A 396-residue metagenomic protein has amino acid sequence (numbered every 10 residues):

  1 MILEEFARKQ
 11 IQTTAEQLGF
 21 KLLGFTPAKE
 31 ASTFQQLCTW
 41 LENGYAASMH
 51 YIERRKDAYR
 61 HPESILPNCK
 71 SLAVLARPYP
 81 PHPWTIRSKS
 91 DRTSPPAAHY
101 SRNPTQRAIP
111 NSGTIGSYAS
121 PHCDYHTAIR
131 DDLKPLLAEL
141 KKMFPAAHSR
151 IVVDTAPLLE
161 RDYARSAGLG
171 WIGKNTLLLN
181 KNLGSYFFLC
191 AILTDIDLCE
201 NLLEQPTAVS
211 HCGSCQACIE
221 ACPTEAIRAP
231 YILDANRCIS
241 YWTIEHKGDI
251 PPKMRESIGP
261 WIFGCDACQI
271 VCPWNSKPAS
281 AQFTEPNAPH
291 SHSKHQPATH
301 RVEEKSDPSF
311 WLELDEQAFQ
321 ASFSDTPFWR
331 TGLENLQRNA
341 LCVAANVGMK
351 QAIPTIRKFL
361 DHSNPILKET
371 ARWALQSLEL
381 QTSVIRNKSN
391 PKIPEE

Functional and structural regions predicted by a protein language model:
M1-S210, K392-E395: Auxiliary alpha/beta "docking" domains used to position bulky ligands
F20, A217-S240, K247, W261-P289 (+1 more regions): Iron-sulfur cluster-binding cysteine motifs and their immediate structural context in ferredoxin-like electron-transfer
H300-E334: Alpha-helical adaptor scaffolds
A318-S322, M349-L360, Q381-E396: Amphipathic alpha-helical scaffolding segments comprising HEAT/armadillo-like alpha-solenoid repeats
L333, S363-N364: Short inter-helical turns and helix N-cap capping residues of alpha-solenoid HEAT/ARM repeat scaffolds
L336, I366-K368: Positions within the helices of HEAT/ARM-like alpha-solenoid repeats
A340-L341, A371: Conserved hydrophobic register position within alpha-solenoid helical repeats
